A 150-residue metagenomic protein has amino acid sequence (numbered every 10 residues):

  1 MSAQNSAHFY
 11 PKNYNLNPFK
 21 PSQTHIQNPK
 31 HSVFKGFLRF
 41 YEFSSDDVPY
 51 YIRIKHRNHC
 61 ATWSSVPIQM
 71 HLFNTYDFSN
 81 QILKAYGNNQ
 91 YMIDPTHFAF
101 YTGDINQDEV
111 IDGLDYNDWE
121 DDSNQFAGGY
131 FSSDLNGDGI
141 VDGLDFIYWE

Functional and structural regions predicted by a protein language model:
M1-S6, N88-M92: Boundary/junction segments of secreted and surface-exposed precursor proteins
N5-F9, Y14-K35: Short, acidic Ser/Thr/Gly-rich low-complexity loop/linker segments typical of extracellular and cell-surface proteins
I26-K30, Y41, S65-I68: Beta-strand-rich interaction surfaces with strong enrichment in secreted/lumenal proteins
F34-Y50, R57-N58: Short Pro-Gly-centered beta-turn/loop motif in secreted/extracellular proteins
F40, D77, H97-Y101, I111 (+1 more regions): Long, low-complexity, Gly/Thr
P49, I54-K84: A short, solvent-exposed loop/turn motif at the edges and junctions of modular extracellular/periplasmic domains
I82-Y101: Long, amphipathic alpha-helical segments that form or neighbor coiled-coils/leucine zippers used for dimerization
N89-D94, I105-S132, N136-E150: Alpha-helical segments with a strong preference for the paired helices of cellulosomal dockerin domains
